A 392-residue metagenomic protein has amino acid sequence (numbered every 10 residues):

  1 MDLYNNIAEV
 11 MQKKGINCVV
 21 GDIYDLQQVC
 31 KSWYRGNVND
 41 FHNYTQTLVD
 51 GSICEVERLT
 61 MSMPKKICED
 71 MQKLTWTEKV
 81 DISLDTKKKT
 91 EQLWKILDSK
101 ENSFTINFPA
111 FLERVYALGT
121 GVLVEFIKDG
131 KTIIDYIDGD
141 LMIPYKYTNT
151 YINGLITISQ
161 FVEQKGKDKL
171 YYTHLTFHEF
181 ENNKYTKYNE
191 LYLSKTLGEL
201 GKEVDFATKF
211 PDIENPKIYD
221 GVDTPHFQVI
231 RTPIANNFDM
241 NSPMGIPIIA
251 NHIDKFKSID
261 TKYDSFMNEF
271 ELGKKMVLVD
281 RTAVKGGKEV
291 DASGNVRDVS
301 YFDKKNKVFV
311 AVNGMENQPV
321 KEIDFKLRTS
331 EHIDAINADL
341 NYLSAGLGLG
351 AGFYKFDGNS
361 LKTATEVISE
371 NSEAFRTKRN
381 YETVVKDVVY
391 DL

Functional and structural regions predicted by a protein language model:
M1-N153: Extended, helix-rich architectural segments
C18, G36-N37, L74, E78 (+7 more regions): Short secondary-structure junctions and interdomain/linker hinges
L26-R58, A311-G346, K362-V385: Extended, non-catalytic structural segments that build the interaction scaffolds of large macromolecular assemblies
M61-M63, I106-E113, T120, D129-K131 (+6 more regions): Intrinsically disordered, low-complexity boundary segments flanking structured domains
K89, K100, F104-F108, N251 (+4 more regions): Short amphipathic alpha-helical segments
A117, V122-I246: Extended, regular secondary-structure scaffolds
F210-S369: Extended, charged amphipathic alpha-helical segments
Y390-L392: A preference for well-ordered globular domain cores that mediate specific macromolecular interactions or catalysis
